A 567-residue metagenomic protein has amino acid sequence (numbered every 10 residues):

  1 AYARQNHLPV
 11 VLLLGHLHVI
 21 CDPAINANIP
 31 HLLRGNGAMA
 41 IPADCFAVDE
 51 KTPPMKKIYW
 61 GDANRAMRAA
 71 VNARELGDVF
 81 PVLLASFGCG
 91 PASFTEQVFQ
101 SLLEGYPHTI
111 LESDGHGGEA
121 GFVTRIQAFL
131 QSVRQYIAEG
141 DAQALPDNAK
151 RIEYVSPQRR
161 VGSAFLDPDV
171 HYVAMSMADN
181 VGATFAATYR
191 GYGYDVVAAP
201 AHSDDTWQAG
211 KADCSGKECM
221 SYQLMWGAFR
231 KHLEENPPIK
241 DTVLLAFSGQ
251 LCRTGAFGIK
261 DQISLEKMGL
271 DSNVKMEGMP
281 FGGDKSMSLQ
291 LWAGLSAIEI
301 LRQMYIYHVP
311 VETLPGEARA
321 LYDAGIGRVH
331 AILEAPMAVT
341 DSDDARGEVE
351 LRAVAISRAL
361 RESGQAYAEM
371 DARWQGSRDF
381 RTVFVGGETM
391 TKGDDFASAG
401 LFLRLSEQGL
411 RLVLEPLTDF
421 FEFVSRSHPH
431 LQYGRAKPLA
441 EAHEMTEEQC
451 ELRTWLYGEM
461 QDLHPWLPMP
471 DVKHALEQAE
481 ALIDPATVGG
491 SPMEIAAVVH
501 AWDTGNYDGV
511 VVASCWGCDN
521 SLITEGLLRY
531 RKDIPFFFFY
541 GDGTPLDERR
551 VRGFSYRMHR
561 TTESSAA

Functional and structural regions predicted by a protein language model:
A1-A567: An N-terminal assembly and electron-transfer interface module characteristic of large anaerobic redox and radical
